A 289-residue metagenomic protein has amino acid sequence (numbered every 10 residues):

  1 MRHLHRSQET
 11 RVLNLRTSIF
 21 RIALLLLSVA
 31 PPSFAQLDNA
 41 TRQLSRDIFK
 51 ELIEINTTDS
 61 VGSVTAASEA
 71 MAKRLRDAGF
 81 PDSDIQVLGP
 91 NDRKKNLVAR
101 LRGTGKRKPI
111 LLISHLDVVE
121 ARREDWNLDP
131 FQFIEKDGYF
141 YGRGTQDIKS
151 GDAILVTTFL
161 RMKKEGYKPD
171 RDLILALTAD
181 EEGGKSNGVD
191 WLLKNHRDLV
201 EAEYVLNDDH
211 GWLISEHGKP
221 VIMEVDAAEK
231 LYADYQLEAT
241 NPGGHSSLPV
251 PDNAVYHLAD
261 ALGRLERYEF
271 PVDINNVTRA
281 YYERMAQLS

Functional and structural regions predicted by a protein language model:
M1-T17: N-terminal secretory signal peptides that target proteins for export/translocation
R16-L25: Sec-dependent signal peptide recognition, specifically the positively charged N-region followed immediately by
R21, K94, R107, L128 (+4 more regions): Short, solvent-exposed loop/turn segments at the edges of secondary structure
Q36-R143, M162-R171: Acidic/His- and Gly-rich active-site-bordering loop/insert found across diverse amide/peptide-bond hydrolases
F140, Q146-E224: Acidic/histidine-rich catalytic neighborhood of metal-dependent amide-processing enzymes
R197-D198, G211-K219, D226-D234, S246-S289: Acidic-enriched catalytic cores of C-N bond-cleaving enzymes acting on peptides and small amides
